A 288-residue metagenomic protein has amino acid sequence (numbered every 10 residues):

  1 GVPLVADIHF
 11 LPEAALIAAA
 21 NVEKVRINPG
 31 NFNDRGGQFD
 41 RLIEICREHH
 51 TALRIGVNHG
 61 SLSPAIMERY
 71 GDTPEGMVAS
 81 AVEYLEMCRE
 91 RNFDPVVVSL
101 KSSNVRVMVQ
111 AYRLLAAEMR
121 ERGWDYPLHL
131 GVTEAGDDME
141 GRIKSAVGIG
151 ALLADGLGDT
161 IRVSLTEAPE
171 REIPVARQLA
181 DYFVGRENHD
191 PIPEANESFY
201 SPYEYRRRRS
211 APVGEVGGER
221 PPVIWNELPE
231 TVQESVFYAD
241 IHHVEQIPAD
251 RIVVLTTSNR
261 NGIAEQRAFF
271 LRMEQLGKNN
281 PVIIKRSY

Functional and structural regions predicted by a protein language model:
G1, L11-A15, N31-H49, S103-E118 (+3 more regions): Active-site-adjacent beta->alpha loops and helix N-cap segments on the catalytic face of soluble alpha/beta enzymes
V2, A19-V25, R47-H49, M119-R120 (+3 more regions): Glycine-enriched alpha-helix->loop->beta-strand junction motifs that scaffold or abut catalytic
L4-I8, V25-I27, L53-V57, V96-L100 (+6 more regions): Hydrophobic faces of well-ordered beta-strands that scaffold small-molecule active sites in alpha/beta enzyme cores
V5-G71, E75-G76: Active-site-proximal beta-alpha core segment in soluble small-molecule metabolic enzymes
H9-L16, S145-I149, Q233-E234, D240-I241: Short, acidic/polar
A18-A20, I43-H50, R89-E90, A151-A154 (+2 more regions): Acidic (Asp/Glu)-rich catalytic clusters
N58, I66-V216, Y288: Catalytic alpha/beta core domains of metabolic enzymes, predominantly
S210-G218, E245, M273-E274: Short boundary motifs at domain starts and secondary-structure transition points
